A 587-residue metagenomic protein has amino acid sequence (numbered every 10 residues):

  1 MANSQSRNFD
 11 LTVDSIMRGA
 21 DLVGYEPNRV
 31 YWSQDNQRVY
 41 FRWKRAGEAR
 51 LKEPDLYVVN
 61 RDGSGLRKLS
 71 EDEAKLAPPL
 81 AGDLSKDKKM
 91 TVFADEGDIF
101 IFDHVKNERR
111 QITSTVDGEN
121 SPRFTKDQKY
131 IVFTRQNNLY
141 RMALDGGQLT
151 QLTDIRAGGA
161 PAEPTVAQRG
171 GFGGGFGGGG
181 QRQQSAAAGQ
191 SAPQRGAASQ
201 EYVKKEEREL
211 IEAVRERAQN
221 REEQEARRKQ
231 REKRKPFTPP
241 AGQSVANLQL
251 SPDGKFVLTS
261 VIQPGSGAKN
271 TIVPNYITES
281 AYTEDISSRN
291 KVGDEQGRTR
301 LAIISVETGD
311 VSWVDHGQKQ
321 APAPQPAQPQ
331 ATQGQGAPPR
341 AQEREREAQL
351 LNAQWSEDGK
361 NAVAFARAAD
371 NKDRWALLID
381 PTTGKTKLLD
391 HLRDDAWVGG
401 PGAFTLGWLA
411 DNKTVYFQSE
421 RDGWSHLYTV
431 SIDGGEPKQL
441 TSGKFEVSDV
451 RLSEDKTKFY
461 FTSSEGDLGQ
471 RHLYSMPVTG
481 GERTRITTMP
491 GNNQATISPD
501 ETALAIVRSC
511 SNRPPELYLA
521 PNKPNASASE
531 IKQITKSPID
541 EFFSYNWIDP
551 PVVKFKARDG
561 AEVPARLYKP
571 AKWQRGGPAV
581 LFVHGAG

Functional and structural regions predicted by a protein language model:
A2-L504, S509-P515, L519-S529, S537-D540 (+1 more regions): Beta-propeller folds
A281-T283, F582-G587: N-terminal cap/lid subdomain of alpha/beta-hydrolase-fold enzymes
V306, T535-Q574: N-terminal cap/lid segment of alpha/beta-hydrolase-fold proteins
L388, P564, V580: Short hydrophobic-acidic sequence motifs that mark active-site Asp/Glu residues
D422, S511, D559, P564 (+1 more regions): Short glycine-rich loop/turn motifs that provide flexible caps or phosphate-binding loops at active sites
K569, G576-G585: Short beta-strand element of the alpha/beta-hydrolase
